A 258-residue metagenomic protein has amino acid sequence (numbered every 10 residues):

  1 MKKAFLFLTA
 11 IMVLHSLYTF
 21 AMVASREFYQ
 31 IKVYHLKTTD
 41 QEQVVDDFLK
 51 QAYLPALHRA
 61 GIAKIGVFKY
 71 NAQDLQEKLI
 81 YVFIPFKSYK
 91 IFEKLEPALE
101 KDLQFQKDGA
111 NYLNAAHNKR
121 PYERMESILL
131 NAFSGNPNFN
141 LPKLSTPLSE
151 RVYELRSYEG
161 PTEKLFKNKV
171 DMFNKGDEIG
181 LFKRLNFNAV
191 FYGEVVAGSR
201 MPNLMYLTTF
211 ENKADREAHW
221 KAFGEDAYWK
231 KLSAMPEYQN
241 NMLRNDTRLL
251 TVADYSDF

Functional and structural regions predicted by a protein language model:
M1-S25: Bacterial Sec-dependent N-terminal signal peptides
F20-Q106, N111-W229, Q239-F258: Short S/T/G/P-rich N-terminal loop/turn motif that feeds into the first structured element of a domain
